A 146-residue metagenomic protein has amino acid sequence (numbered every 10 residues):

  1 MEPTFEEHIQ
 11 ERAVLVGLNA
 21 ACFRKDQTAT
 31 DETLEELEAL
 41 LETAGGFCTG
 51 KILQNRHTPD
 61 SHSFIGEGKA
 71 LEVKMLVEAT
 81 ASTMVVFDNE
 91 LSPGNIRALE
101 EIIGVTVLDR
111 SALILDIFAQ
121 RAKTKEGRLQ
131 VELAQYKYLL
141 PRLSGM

Functional and structural regions predicted by a protein language model:
M1-D116: N-terminal accessory targeting/assembly segments
L113-M146: Extended, highly charged alpha-helical segments
